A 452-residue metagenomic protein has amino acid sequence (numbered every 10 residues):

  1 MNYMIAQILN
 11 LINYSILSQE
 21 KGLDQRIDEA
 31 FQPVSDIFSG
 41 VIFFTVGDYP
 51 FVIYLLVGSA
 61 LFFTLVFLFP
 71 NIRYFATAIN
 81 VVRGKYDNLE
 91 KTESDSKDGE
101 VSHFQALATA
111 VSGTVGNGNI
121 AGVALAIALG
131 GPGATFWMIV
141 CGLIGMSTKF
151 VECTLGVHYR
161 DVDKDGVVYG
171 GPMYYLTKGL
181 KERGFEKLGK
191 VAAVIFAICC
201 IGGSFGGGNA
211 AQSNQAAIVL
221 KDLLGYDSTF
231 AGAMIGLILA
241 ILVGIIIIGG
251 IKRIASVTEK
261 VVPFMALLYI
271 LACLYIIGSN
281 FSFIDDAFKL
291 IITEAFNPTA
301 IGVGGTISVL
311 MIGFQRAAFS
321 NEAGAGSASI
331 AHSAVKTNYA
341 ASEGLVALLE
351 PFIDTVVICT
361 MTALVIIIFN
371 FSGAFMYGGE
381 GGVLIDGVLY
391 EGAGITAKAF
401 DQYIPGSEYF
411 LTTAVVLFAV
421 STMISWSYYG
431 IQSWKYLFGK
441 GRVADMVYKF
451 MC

Functional and structural regions predicted by a protein language model:
N2-G113, N117, A128-A134, G145: N-terminal alpha-helical transmembrane segments of multi-pass membrane transport and channel/translocase proteins
L55, F63-N80, A192, F196 (+5 more regions): Membrane-interface loop-to-helix entry segments
F63-T64, S112, C141-G166, T177-N214 (+2 more regions): Helix-loop-helix module between adjacent transmembrane segments
N71-V101, L125-I127, G131, T135 (+4 more regions): Flexible loop linkers connecting adjacent transmembrane helices in multi-pass alpha-helical membrane transporters
E90-I127, L155-G179, I195-I201, G305-F352: Alpha-helical membrane segments and immediately flanking helix-loop junctions that form or couple to the substrate/ion
C141-E152, I235-I251, V262-S282, Q315-R316 (+2 more regions): Selective recognition of specific alpha-helical transmembrane segments in multi-pass small-molecule
E152-R160, K164-D165, A272-L290, P298 (+4 more regions): Extracellular/periplasmic helix-exit of transmembrane alpha-helices
G184-L188, A192, T412-C452: C-terminal membrane-solvent junction of multi-pass transporters and transport-like membrane proteins
